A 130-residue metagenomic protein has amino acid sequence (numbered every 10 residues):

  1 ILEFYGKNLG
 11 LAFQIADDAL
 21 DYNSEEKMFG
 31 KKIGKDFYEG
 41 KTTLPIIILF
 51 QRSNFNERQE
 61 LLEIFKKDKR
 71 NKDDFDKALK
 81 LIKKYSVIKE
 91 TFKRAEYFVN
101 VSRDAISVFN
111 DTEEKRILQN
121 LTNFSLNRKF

Functional and structural regions predicted by a protein language model:
I1-F130: All-alpha prenyltransferase/terpene-synthase fold signal
